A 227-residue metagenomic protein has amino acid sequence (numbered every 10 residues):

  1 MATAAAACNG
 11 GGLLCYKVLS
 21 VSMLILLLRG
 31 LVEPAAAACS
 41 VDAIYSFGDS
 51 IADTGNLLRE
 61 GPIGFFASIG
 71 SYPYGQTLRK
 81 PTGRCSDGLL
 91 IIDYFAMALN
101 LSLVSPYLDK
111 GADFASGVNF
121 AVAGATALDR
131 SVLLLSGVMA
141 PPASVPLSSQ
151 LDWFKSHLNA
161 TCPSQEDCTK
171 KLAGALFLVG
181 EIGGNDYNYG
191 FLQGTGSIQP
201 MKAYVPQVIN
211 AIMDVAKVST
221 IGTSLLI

Functional and structural regions predicted by a protein language model:
A2-I227: Conserved active-site regions of diverse hydrolases
